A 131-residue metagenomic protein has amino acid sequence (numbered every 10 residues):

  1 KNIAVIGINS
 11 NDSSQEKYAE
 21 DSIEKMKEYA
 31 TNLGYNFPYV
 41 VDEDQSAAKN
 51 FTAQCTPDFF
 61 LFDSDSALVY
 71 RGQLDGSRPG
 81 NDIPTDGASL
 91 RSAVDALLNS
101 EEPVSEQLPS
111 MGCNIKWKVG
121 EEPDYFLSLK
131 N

Functional and structural regions predicted by a protein language model:
K1-N32, E43-A48: Structural microenvironment flanking redox-active thiols in thiol-disulfide oxidoreductases
S13, Y18-A19, F59, M111-K116 (+1 more regions): Short, thiol/selenol-centered motifs that function as redox-active sites or metal-ligating centers
S14, L68, S77-R78: Flexible, glycine-rich phosphate/dinucleotide-binding loops and adjacent beta-alpha linkers at cofactor/substrate
A19-I23, Q54-T56, D75: Short, glycine/charged-enriched secondary-structure capping and boundary segments
M26-D63, L68-V69: Short, internal strand/loop/helix patches that form the active-site neighborhood or redox-interaction surface
Q73-N131: Non-globular targeting/processing and membrane-anchoring segments
